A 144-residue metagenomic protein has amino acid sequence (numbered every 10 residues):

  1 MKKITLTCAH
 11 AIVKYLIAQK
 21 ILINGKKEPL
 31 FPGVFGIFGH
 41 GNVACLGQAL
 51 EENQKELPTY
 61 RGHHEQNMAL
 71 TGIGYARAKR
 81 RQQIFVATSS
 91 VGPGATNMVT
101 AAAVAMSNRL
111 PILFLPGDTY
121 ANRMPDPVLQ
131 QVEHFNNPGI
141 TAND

Functional and structural regions predicted by a protein language model:
K2-D144: N-terminal alpha/beta PP-like core and its mobile active-site loop of ThDP/TPP-dependent enzymes
